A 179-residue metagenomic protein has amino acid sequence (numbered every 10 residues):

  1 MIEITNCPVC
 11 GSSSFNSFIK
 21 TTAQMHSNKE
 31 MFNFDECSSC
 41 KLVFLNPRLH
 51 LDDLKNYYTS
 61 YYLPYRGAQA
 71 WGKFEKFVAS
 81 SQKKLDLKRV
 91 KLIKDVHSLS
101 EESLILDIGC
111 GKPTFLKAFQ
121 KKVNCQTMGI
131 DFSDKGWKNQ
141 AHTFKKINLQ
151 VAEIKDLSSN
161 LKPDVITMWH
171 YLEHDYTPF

Functional and structural regions predicted by a protein language model:
M1-G72: N-terminal juxtadomain amphipathic helix that follows a signal peptide/anchor or precedes a small N-terminal auxiliary
E3-I4, L85-F179: Conserved SAM-binding loop
S14, Y62, R66, V78 (+2 more regions): Generic secondary-structure transition motif, activating predominantly at the C-termini of alpha-helices
M25, S81, D107-I108: Residues that cap or flank secondary-structure elements
M31, K76, S80, L172: Charge-dense, low-complexity intrinsically disordered segments
F74-R89: Conserved SAM-binding loop and adjacent beta-strand
